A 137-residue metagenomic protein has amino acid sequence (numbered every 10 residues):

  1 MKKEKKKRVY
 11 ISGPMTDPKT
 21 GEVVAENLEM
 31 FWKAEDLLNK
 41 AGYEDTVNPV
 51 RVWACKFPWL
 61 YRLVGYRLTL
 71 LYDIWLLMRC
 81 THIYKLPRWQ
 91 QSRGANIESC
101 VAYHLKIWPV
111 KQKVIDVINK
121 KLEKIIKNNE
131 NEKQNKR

Functional and structural regions predicted by a protein language model:
M1-R137: Conserved catalytic or regulatory cores that recognize and/or transform ribose-phosphate-containing ligands
